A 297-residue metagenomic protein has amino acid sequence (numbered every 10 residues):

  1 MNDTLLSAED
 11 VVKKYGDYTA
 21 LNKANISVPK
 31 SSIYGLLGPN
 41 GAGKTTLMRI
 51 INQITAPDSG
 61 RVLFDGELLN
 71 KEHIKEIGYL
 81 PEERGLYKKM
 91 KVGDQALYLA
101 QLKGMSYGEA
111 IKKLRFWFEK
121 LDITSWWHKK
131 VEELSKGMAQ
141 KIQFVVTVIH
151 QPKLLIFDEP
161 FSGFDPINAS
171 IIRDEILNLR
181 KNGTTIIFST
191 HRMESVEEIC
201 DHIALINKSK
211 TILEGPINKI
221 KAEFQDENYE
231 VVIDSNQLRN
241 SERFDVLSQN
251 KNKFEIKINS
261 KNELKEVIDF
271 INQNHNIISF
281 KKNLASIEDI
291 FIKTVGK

Functional and structural regions predicted by a protein language model:
N52: Helix-to-loop junction immediately C-terminal to a conserved catalytic motif
G60-K75: Conserved ABC transporter NBD signature motif
L97, Q101, E109-W126: Conserved ABC ATPase "signature" region
L155-E159: Catalytic Walker B motif of ABC-type/P-loop ATPase nucleotide-binding domains
R173-N259: ABC transporter nucleotide-binding domain
N259-K297: C-terminal coupling/interaction segments
